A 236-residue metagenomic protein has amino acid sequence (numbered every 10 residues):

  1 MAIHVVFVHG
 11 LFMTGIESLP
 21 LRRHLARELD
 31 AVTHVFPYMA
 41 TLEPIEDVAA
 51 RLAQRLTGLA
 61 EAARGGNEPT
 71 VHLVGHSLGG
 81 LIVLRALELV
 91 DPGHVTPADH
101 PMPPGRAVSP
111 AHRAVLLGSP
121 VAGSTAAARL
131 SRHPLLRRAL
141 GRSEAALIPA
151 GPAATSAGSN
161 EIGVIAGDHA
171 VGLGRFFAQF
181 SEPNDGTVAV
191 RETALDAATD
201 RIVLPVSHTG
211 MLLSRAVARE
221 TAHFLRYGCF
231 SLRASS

Functional and structural regions predicted by a protein language model:
M1-I3: A short, charged/proline- and glycine-enriched loop that marks the coil->beta-strand transition at the N-terminal
V5-I16, P20, L25-A26, T33-M39 (+2 more regions): Serine-dependent carboxylesterase/thioesterase catalytic core of lipase-like alpha/beta-hydrolase/SGNH enzymes
M13, S159-S236: C-terminal catalytic-base region of ester-bond hydrolases, centering on the histidine of the charge-relay
A26-R27, L195: Anion (oxyanion) recognition and catalysis
L29, L56, S119, L225-R233: C-terminal alpha-helix/helix-terminus motif
A31, V48-A49, R138, R201 (+1 more regions): Short amphipathic alpha-helical patches
